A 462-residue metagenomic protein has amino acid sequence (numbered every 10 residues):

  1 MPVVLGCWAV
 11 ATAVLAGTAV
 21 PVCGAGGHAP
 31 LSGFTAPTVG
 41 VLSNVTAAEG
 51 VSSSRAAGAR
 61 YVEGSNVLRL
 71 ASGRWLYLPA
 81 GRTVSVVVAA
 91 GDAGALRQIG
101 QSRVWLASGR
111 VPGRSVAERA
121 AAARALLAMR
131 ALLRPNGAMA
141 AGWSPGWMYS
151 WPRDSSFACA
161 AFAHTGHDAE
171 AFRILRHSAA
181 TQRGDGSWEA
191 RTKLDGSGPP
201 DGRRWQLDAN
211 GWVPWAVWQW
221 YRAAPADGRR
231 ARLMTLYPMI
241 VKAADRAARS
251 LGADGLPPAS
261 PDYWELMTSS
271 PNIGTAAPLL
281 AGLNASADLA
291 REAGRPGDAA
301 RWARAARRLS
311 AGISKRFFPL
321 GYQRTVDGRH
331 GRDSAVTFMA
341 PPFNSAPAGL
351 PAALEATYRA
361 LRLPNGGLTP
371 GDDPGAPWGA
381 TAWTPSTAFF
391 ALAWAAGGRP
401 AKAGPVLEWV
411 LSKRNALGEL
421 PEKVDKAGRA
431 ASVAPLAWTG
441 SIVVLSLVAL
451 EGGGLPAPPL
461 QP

Functional and structural regions predicted by a protein language model:
M1-G27: Secretory targeting and sorting signals
C23-M148, F172-R173, H177, W188 (+1 more regions): Low-complexity, Ser/Thr/Pro/Gly-enriched N-terminal "stalk/linker" regions
E63-V86, A140-M148, R191-W212, Q219 (+3 more regions): The feature captures the catalytic groove of carbohydrate-active enzymes
R110-R119, A163-L175, W220-V241, A287-R307 (+3 more regions): Structural helix-adjacent loops and short alpha-helical linkers that scaffold large soluble proteins
R124-G137, H167-E189, T235-L256, A303-G321 (+2 more regions): Long, well-ordered core segments of solenoidal/helical folds
M148-L251, A276, L280, A434-E451: Aromatic-rich carbohydrate-recognition surfaces in CAZymes
G202-W220, G328-A348, S386-P462: C-terminal capping/lid segments that line or modulate ligand- or cofactor-binding pockets
R204, S270-A281, E292-A293, A299-A388 (+1 more regions): Extended ligand-binding clefts on enzyme/binding-domain cores
